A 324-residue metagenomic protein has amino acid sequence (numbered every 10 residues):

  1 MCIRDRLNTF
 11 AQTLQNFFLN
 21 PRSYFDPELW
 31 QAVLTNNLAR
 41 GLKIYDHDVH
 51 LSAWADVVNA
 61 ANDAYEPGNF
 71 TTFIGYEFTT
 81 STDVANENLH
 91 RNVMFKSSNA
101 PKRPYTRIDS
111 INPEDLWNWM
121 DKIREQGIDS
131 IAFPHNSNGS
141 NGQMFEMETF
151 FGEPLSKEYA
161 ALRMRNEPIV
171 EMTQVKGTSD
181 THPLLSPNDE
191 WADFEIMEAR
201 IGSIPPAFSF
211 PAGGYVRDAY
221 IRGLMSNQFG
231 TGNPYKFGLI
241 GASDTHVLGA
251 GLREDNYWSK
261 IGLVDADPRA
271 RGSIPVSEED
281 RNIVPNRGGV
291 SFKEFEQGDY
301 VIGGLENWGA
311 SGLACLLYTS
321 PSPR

Functional and structural regions predicted by a protein language model:
R4-S320, R324: Extended, charged catalytic domains and RNA/DNA-binding interfaces, predominantly in divalent-metal-using enzymes
